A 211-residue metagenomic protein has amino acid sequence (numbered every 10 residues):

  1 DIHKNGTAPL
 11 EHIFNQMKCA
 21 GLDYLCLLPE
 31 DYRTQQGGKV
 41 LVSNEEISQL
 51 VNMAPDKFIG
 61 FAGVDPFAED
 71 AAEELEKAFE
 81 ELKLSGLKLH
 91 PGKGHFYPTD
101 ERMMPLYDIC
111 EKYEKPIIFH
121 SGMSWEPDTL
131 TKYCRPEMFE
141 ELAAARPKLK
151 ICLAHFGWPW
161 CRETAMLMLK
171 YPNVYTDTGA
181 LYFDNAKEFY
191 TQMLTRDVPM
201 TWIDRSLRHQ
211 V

Functional and structural regions predicted by a protein language model:
D1, K39, M53, A186-K187 (+1 more regions): Short, structured coil/loop segments at alpha-helix boundaries
D1-T7, Q35, E126: Acidic/histidine-rich helix-loop elements that form or flank divalent-metal/phosphate-binding sites at the catalytic
I2-Q16, L25: Alpha-helix-centered segments that form part of catalytic cores
A8-F14, V42-S48, A71-E74, P136-F139 (+2 more regions): Alpha-helical scaffolding within the catalytic cores of extracellular/periplasmic polymer-degrading hydrolases
C19: A basic- and aromatic-enriched beta-loop-alpha substructure that forms the phosphate/nucleotide- and DNA/RNA-contacting
D23-Y133, K170: Active-site gating/metal-coordination segments in enzymes
L82-G86, F96-I203, R208: Catalytic pocket-lining loop regions of alpha/beta-barrel enzymes, especially the amidohydrolase/enolase/GH5 lineages
V211: Histidine-acidic metal/acid-base catalytic patches
